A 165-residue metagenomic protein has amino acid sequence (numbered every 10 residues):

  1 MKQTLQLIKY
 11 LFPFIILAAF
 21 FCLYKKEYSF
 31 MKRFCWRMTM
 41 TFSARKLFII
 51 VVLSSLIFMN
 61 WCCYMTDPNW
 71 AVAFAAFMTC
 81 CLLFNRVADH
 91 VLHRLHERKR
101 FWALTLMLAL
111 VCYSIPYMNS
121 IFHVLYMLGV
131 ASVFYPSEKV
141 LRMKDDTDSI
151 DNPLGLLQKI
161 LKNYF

Functional and structural regions predicted by a protein language model:
M1-K9, I57-A75, V91-H96, V111-M127: Membrane-helix interface and helix-disruption motif detector
Q6-M31: N-terminal signal-anchor/start-transfer transmembrane helix
K9, P13, E97-S149: Alpha-helical membrane-associated segments of multi-pass integral membrane proteins
L23-F34, L83-L92: C-terminal ends of transmembrane helices
K32-N69: Membrane-helix boundary elements
I50-N60, T79-L82, W102-S114: Hydrophobic, membrane-inserted alpha-helices
N69-H93, P136-D146: Hydrophobic alpha-helical transmembrane segments and immediately flanking/interface helices in integral membrane
V140-F165: Short, highly charged, low-complexity non-transmembrane loops/tails of multi-pass membrane proteins
